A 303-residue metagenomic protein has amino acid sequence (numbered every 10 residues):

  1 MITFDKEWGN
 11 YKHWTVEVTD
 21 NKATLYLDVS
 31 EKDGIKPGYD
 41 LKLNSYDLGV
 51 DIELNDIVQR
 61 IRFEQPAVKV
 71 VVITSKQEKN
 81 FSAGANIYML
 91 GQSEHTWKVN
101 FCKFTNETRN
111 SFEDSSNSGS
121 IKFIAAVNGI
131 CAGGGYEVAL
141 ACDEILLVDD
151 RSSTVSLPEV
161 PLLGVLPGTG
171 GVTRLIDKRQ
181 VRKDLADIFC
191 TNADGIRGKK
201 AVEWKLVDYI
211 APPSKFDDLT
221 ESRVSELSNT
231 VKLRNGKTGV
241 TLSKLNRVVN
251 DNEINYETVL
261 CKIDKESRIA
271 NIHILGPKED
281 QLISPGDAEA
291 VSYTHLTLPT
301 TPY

Functional and structural regions predicted by a protein language model:
M1-T74, K178-R197, V202-L296: Intrinsically disordered, low-complexity segments enriched in small/flexible residues
K12, N44-D47, S82, Y88-G91 (+4 more regions): Generic, ordered loop/turn and secondary-structure boundary motif
K32, I57-E64, I87, E107 (+2 more regions): Rossmann-like short-chain dehydrogenase/reductase
G34-I35, L41, S75-N110, P161-G164: Glycine- (often His-adjacent) and acidic-residue-rich active-site loop that binds/positions the CoA thioester
D40-L41, N86-E94, C142-D143, D208 (+1 more regions): Short secondary-structure boundary/capping segments
V71-S75, I124-V127: Extended hydrophobic secondary-structure segments that form protein cores and membrane-embedded regions
T96-N235: Conserved catalytic cores of soluble enzyme domains, especially glycine-rich substrate-binding beta-alpha loops
H295-Y303: Single conserved hydrophobic/aromatic residue that forms the stacking wall/gate of nucleotide- or nucleobase-binding
